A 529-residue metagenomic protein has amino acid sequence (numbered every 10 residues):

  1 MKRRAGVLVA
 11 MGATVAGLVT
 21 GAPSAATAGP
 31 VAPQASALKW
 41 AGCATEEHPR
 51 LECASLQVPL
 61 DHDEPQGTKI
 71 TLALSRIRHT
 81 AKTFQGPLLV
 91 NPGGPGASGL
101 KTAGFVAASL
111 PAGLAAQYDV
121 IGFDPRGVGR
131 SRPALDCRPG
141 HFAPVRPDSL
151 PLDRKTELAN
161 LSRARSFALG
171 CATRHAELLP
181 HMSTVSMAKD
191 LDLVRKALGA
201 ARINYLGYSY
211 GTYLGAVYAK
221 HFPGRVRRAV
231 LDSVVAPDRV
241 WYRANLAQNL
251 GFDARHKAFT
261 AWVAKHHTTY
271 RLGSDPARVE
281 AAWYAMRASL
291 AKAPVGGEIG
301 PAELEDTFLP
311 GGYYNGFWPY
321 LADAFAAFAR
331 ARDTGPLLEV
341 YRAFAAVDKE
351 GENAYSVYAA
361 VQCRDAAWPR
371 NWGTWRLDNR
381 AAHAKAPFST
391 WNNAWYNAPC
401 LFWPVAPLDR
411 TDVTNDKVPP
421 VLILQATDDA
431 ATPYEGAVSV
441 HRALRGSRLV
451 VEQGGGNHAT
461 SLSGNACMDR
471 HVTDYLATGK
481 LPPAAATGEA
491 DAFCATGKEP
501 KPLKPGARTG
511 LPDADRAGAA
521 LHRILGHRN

Functional and structural regions predicted by a protein language model:
K2-G12, A16, G21-K155, A277-V279 (+3 more regions): Catalytic-loop region of hydrolases
S98, A188-K189, G207-A219: Glycine-rich nucleophile elbow surrounding the catalytic serine of serine-hydrolase chemistry
D136-D148, V217-R278, D323-L338, R342-D348: A catalytic-pocket lid/entrance helix-loop region that shapes and gates access to the active site across common
L198-Y210: Alpha/beta-hydrolase fold nucleophile elbow
R278-P419, L462-G464, R470, E489 (+3 more regions): Alpha/beta-hydrolase fold active-site neighborhood
K417, L422-Q425, D429: Short beta-strand/loop motif that positions the catalytic acidic residue of the alpha/beta-hydrolase fold
A430-E435: Conserved alpha/beta-hydrolase "acid-adjacent" motif
Q453-T460: Histidine-bearing beta->alpha loop at or near hydrolase active sites
